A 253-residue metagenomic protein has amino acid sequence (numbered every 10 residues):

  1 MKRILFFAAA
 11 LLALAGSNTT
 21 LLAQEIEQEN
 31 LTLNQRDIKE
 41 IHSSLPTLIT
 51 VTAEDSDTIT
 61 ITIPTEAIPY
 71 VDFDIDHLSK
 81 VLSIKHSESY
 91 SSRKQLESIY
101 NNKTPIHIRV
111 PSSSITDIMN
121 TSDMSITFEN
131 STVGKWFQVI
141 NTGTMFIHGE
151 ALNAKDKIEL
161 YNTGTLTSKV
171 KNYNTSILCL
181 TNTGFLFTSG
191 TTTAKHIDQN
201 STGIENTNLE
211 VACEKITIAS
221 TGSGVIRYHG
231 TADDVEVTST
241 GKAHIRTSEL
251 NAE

Functional and structural regions predicted by a protein language model:
M1-E253: Intrinsically disordered, low-complexity terminal regions
